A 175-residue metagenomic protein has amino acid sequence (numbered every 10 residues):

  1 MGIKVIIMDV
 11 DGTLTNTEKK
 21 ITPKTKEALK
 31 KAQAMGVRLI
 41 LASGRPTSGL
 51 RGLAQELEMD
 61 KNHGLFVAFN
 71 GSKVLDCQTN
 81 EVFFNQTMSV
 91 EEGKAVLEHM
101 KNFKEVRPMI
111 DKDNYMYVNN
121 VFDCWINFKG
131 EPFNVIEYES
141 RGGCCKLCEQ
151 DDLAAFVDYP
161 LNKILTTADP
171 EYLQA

Functional and structural regions predicted by a protein language model:
G2-K19, L41, V96: Asp-based phosphoryl-transfer active-site loop
D9, F69, T167: Conserved residues at the C-terminal ends of beta-strands
T15-N16, F83-F84, K163: Short, contiguous strand/loop micro-motifs
E18, S89, T166-P170: Short beta->alpha junction loops/turns
K20, S48-G49, E171-Y172: Short alpha-helical
P23-E131: Active-site phosphate-binding/coordination module
H99, V106-R107, D111-A175: Conserved acidic, metal-coordinating active-site core of Asp-based, Mg2+-dependent phosphoryl-transfer enzymes
